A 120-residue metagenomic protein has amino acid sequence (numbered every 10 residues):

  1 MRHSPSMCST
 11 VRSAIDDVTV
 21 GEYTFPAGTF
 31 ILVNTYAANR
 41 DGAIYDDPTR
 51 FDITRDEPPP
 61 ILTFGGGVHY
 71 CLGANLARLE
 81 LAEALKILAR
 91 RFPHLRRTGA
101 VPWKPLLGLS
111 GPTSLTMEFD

Functional and structural regions predicted by a protein language model:
M1-G21: Conserved cytochrome P450 K-helix E-x-x-R motif and the immediately C-terminal K′/meander segment
N34-P58: Conserved cytochrome P450 K-helix/beta-meander segment immediately N-terminal to the heme-binding cysteine loop
L76-K104: Cytochrome P450 heme-binding "Cys pocket" and the immediately downstream C-terminal segment
S110-D120: Short, basic/aromatic-enriched C-terminal tail that caps enzymatic domains
